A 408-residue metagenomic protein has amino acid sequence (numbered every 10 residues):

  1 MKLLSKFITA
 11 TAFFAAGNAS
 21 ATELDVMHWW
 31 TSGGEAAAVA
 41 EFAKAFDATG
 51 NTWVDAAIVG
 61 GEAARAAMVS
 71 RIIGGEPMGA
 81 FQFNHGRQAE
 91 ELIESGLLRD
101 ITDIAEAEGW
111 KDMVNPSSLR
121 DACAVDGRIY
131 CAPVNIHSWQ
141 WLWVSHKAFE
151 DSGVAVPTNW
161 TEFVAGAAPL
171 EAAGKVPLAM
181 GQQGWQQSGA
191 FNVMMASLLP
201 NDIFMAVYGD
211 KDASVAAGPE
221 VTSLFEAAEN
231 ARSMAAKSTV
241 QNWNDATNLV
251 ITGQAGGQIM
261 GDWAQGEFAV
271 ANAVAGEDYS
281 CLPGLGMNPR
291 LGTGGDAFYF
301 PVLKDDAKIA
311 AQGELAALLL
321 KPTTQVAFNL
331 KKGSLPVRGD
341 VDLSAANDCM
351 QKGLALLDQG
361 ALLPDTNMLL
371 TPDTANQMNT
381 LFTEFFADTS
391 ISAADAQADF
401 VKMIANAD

Functional and structural regions predicted by a protein language model:
S5, A21-S95, A107-W110, V156 (+4 more regions): Conserved N-terminal structural module of periplasmic/extracytoplasmic solute-binding proteins
T22, K44, T49, E226 (+1 more regions): Extracytoplasmic/periplasmic substrate-recognition and gating elements
A45, E150, L356-D408: Conserved C-terminal helix/tail region of periplasmic/extracytoplasmic solute-binding proteins
S70-R71, M78-G79, E108-V144, P177 (+3 more regions): A structural signal for short loop-to-beta-strand junctions that line the ligand-binding cleft of periplasmic/secreted
G86-W139, V164, N192, D348: Hinge/lid segment of periplasmic solute-binding proteins
N115, Y279-L282, N329-T380, E384: Long, aromatic- and glycine/proline-rich binding clefts that accommodate carbohydrate-like moieties
D126-V134, Q140, V164-D210: Extracytoplasmic/periplasmic solute-binding protein
A167-P169, G209-T239: Glycine-centered hinge/linker elements that transmit conformational signals in sensory and ligand-binding systems
